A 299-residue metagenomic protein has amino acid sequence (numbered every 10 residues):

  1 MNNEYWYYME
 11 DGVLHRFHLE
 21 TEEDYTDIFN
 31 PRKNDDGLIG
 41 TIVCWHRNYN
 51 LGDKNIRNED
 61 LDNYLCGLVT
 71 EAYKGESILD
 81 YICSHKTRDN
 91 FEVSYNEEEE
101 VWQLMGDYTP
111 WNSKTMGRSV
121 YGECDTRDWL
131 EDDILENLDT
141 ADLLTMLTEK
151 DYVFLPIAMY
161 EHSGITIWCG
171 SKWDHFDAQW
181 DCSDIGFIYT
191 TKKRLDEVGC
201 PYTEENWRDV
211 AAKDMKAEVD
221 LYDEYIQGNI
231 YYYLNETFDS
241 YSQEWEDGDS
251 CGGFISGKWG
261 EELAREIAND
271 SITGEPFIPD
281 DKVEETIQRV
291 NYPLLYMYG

Functional and structural regions predicted by a protein language model:
M1-G299: Acidic interaction surfaces
